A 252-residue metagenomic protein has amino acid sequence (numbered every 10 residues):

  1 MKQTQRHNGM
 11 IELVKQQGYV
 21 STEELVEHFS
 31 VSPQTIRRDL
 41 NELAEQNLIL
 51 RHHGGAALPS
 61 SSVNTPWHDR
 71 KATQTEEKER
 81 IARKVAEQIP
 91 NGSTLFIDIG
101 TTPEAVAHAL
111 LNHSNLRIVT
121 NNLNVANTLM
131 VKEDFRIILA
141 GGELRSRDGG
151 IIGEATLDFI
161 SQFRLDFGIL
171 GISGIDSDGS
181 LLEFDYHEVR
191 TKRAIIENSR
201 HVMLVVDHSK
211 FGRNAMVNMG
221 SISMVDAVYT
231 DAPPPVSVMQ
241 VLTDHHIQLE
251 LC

Functional and structural regions predicted by a protein language model:
K2-F29, Q34-I99, A107-N115, V119 (+2 more regions): HTH-adjacent hinge/linker in prokaryotic transcriptional regulators
K2-Q5, G9-E12, G18-E24, S30 (+2 more regions): Conserved phosphate- and dinucleotide-binding cores of soluble alpha/beta proteins, encompassing both enzyme active
P103: Conserved SAM/SAH-binding loop
